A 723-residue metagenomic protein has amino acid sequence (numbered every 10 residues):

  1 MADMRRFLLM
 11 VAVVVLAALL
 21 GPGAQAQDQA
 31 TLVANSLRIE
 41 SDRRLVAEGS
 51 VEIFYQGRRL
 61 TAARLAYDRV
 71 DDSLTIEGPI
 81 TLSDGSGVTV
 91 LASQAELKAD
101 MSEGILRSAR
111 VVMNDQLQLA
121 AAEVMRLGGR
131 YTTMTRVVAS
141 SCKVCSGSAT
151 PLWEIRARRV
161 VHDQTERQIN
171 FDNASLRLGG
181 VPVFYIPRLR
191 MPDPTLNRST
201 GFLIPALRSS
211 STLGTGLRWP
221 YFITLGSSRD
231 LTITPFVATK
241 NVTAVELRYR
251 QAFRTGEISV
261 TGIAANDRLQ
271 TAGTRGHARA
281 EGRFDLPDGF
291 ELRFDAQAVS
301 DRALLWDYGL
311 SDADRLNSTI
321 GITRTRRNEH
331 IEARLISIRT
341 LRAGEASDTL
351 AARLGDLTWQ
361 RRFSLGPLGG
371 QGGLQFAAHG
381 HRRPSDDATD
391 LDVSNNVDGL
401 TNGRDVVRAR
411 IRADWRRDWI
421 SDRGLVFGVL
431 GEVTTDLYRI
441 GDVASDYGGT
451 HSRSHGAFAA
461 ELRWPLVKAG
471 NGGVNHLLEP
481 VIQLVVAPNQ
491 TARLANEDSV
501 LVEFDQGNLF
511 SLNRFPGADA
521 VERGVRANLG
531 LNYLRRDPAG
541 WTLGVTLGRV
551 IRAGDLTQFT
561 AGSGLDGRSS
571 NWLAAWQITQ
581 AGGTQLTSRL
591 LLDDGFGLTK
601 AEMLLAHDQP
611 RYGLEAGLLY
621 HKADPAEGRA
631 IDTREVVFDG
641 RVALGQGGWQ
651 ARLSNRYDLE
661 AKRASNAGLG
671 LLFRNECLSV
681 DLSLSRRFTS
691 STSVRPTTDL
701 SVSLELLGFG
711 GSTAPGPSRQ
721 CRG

Functional and structural regions predicted by a protein language model:
A2-V11: Bacterial N-terminal signal peptides that target proteins for export
M10-L19: Bacterial N-terminal signal peptides
P22-A26: Sec/Tat signal peptide C-region and signal peptidase I cleavage site
D28-S146: Charged (often Lys/Glu-rich) extended helix/loop segments that serve as interaction or gating elements
R38, R158-V161: Conserved positions in beta-strands of structured domains
V88, Q94-E96, M101-I105, V111-T133 (+3 more regions): Outer-membrane beta-barrel proteins and related beta-barrel translocases across Gram-negative bacteria
